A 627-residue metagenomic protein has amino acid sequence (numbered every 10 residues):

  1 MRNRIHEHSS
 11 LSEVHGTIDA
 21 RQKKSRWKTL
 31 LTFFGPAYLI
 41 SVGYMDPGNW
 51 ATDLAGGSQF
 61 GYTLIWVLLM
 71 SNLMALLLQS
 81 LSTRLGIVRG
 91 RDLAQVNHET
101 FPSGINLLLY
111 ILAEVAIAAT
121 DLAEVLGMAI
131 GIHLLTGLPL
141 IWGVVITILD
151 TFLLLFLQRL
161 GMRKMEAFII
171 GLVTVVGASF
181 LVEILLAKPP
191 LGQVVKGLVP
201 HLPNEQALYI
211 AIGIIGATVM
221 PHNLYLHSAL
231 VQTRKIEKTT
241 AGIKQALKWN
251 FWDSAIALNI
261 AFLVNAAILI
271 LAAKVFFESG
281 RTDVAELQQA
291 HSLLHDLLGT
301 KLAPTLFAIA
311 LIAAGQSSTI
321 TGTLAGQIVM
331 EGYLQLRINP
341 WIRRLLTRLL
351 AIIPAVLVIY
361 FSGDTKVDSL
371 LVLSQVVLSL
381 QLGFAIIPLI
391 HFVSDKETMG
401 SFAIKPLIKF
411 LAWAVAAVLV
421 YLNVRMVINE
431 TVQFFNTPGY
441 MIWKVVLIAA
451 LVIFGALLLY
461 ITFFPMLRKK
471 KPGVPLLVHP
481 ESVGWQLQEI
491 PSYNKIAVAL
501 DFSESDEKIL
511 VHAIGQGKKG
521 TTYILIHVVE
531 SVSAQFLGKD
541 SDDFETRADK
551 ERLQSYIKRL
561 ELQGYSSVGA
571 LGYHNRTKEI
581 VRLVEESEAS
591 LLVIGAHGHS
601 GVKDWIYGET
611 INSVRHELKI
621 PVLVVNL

Functional and structural regions predicted by a protein language model:
S12-I18, T52-G57, S80-I105, I130-I132 (+3 more regions): Flexible loop linkers connecting adjacent transmembrane helices in multi-pass alpha-helical membrane transporters
L76-V88, V231-K235, T239-A241, N259-Q289: Extracellular/periplasmic helix-exit of transmembrane alpha-helices
S103-N106, I141-V144, I256, P304 (+3 more regions): Loop-to-transmembrane helix boundary motifs in multi-pass membrane proteins
T151, V173-V199, L208-A229, I386-K396 (+2 more regions): Hydrophobic alpha-helical segments and their helix-loop junctions in multi-pass secondary transporters
F168, W341-L346, L370-V427, T431 (+1 more regions): C-terminal membrane-solvent junction of multi-pass transporters and transport-like membrane proteins
P475-V478, V584-L627: Gly/Ser-rich helix-loop-strand patches that form or flank binding pockets for ribonucleotide-derived cofactors
V478-G484, E561-L592: Structural beta-alpha unit
Q488-K539, D543: Small/aliphatic-rich secondary-structure junction motif
